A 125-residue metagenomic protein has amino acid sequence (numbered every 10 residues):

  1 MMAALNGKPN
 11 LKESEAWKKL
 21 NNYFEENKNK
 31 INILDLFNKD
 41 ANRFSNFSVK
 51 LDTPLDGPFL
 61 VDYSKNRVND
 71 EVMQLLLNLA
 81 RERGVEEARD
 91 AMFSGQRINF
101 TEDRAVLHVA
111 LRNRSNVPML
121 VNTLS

Functional and structural regions predicted by a protein language model:
M1-A3: Universal eukaryotic N-terminal targeting presequences
K8-S125: Extended, charge-enriched "interface" segments that sit outside catalytic cores
